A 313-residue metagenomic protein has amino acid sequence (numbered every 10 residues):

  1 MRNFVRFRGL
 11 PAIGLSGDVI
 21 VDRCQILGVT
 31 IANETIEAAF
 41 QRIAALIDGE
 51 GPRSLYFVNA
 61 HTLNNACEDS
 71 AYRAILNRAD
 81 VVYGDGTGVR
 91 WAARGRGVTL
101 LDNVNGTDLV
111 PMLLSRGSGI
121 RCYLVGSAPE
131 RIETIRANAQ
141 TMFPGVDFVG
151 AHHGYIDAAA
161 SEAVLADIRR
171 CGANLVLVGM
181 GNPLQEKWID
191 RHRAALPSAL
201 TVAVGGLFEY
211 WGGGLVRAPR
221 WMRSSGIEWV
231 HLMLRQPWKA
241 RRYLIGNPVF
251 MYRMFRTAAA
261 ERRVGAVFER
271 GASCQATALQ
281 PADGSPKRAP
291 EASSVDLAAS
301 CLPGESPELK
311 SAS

Functional and structural regions predicted by a protein language model:
R2-N103, T107-D108: N-terminal nucleotide/polyanion-binding subdomain common to many enzyme families
N59-L63, M180-Q185, L207-F208: Short glycine-rich anion-binding loops that position phosphate/pyrophosphate groups of nucleotides and phosphorylated
R90-D167, C171: Conserved beta-alpha
R90-W91, A218-C274: A transmembrane-helix-recognition feature enriched in membrane-embedded lipid enzymes and envelope glyco-/phospholipid
R136, E186-A195: Short Gly/Thr/Asp-enriched flexible loops that form oxyanion-binding sites at enzyme active sites
G154-D157, P197-R235: Short, flexible loop segments at boundaries between secondary-structure elements
I168, G172-N182: Proline-aspartate-enriched helix->loop->beta-strand connector
R288, A292-S313: Long, low-complexity, intrinsically disordered segments
